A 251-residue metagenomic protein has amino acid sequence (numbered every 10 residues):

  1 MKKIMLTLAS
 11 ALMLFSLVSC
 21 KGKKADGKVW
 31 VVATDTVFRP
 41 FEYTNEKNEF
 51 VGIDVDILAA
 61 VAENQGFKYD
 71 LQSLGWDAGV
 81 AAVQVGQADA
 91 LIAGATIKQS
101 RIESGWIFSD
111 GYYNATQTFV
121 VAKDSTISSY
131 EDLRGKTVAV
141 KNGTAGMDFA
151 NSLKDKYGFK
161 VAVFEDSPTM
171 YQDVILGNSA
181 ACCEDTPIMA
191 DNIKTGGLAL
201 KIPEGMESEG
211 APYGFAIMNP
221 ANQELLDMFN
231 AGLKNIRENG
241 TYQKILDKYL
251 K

Functional and structural regions predicted by a protein language model:
S16-S19: C-terminal motif of bacterial Sec signal peptides marking the signal peptidase cleavage site
G22-D26, K68, A145-A162, L200-E207 (+1 more regions): Ligand-binding clefts/hinges and TM-proximal coupling segments of bilobed small-molecule sensing domains
V29-G52: Short glycine-rich His-centered loop
T34-F38, Q72-D77, G86-Q99, K123 (+5 more regions): Beta->alpha turn/N-cap motifs
T36, Y113-V121, A190, K194-L233 (+1 more regions): Periplasmic-binding protein-like
V55, A59, E63, K68-D132 (+1 more regions): Acidic, polar ligand-binding/catalytic clefts
K68-G75, G158-D166, D173: Short beta-strand-to-loop elements that line the ligand-binding cleft of bilobed periplasmic-binding protein-like
A81, G94-E103, N151-S152, I175-L176 (+1 more regions): A ligand-binding cleft/hinge motif common to bilobed small-molecule-binding domains
